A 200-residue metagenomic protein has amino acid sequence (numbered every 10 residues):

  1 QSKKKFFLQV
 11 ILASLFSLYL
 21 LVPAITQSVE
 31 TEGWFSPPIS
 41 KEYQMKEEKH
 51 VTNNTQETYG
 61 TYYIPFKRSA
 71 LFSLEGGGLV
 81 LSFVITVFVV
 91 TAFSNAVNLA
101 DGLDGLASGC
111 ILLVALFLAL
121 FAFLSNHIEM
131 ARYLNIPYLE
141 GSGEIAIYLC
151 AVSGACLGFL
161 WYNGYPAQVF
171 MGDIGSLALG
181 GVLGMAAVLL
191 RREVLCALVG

Functional and structural regions predicted by a protein language model:
Q1-G200: "…together with the soluble PPM/PP2C metallo-phosphatase catalytic core" -> "…together with the soluble PPM/PP2C
